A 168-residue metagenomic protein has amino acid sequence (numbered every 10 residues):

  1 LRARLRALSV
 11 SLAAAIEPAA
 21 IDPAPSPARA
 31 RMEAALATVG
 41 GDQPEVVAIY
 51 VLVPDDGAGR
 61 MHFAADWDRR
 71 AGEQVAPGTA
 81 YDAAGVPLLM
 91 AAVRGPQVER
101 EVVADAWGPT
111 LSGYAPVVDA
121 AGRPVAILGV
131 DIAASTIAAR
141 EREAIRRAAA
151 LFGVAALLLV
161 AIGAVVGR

Functional and structural regions predicted by a protein language model:
L1, R140, A144, G163-R168: Juxtamembrane alpha-helical signal-transduction segment immediately C-terminal to a transmembrane helix
L1-P25: Juxtamembrane extracytoplasmic/periplasmic/luminal helical "stalk" adjacent to the first N-terminal
T38-H62: Short N-terminal helix-loop-first-beta-strand/juxtamembrane motif that initiates sensory/input modules
D66-A104: Extracytoplasmic/periplasmic sensor domains and loops in membrane signaling proteins
Q97-V98, W107-P116: A short beta-strand signature within small-molecule sensing/ligand-binding domains used in signal transduction
G113-A138: Short, hydrophobic beta-strand elements of compact beta-sandwich sensory domains
A133-F152: Membrane-interface helix-start motif
L151, A155-R168: Cytosolic-side ends of inner-membrane transmembrane helices, especially those that anchor bacterial signal-transduction
